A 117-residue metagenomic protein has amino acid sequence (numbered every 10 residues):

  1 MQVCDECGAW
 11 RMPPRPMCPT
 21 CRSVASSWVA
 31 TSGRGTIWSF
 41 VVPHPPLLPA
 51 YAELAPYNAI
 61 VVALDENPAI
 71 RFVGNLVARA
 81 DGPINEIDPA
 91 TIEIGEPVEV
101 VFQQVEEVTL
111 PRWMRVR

Functional and structural regions predicted by a protein language model:
M1, R15: Residues immediately within or flanking Cys/His clusters that coordinate Zn2+ in small zinc-binding modules
D5-E6, M17-S23: Short, cysteine/histidine-rich loop/knuckle motifs that typically chelate Zn2+
G8-R11, V24-A25, H44: Cys/His-rich microdomains that often coordinate metals
P14, T31-G33: Short metal-coordination and nucleic-acid-contact micro-motifs, chiefly zinc-binding Cys/His arrays
G35-I37, L76: Conserved hydrophobic positions within beta-strands
F40-P46, N67, V105: Short, conserved beta-turn/loop elements at beta-strand boundaries and strand-helix junctions
A52-F72: OB-fold (S1/OB) nucleic-acid-binding surfaces
N67-A69, V73-R117: Well-ordered alpha/beta subsegment
